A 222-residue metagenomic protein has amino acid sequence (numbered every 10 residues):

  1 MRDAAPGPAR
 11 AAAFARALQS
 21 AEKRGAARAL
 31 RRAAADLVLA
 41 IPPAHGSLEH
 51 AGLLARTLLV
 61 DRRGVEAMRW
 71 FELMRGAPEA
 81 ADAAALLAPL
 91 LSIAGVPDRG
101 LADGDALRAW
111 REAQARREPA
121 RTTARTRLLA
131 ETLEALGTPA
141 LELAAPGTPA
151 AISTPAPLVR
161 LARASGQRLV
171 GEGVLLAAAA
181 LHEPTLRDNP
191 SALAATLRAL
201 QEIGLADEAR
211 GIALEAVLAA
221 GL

Functional and structural regions predicted by a protein language model:
M1-L222: Alpha-helical solenoid repeat scaffolds
